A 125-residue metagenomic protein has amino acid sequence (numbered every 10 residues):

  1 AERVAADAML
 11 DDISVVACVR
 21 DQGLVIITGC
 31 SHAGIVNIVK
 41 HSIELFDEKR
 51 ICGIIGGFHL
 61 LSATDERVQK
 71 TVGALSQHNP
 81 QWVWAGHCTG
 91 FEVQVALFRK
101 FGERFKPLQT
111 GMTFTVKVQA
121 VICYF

Functional and structural regions predicted by a protein language model:
A1-V4, C123-F125: Flexible, acidic/histidine-containing loops and adjacent segments that form or flank the divalent-metal
E2-R3, A8-T110: Cap/insert and terminal regions of metallo-dependent hydrolase folds
E103-F125: Binuclear metal-dependent phosphoesterase catalytic core
